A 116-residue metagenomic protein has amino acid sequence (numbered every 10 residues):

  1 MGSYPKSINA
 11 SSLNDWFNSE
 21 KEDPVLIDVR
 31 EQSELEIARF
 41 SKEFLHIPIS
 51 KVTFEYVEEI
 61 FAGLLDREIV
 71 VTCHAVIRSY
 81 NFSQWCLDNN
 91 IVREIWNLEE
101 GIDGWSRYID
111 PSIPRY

Functional and structural regions predicted by a protein language model:
M1-P24, Q32-E68, I77-Y116: Rhodanese-like catalytic fold shared by cysteine-dependent sulfurtransferases and DSP/PTP-type phosphatases
T72: Short, surface-exposed ligand- or partner-binding patches at beta-edge/loop junctions that are enriched in aromatics
